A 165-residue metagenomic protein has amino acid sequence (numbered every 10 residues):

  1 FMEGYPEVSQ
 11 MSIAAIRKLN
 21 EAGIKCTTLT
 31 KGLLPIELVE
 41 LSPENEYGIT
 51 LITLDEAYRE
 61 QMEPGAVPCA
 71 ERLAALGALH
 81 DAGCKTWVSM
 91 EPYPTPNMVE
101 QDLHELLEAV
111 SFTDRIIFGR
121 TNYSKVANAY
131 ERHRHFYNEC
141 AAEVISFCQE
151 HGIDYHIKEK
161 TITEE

Functional and structural regions predicted by a protein language model:
F1-E143, F147: Conserved AdoMet/S-adenosylmethionine-binding subsite of the radical SAM
G32, P92, E150-E165: Acidic carboxylate-rich catalytic motifs and surrounding loops in phosphoryl-/glycosyl-chemistry enzymes
